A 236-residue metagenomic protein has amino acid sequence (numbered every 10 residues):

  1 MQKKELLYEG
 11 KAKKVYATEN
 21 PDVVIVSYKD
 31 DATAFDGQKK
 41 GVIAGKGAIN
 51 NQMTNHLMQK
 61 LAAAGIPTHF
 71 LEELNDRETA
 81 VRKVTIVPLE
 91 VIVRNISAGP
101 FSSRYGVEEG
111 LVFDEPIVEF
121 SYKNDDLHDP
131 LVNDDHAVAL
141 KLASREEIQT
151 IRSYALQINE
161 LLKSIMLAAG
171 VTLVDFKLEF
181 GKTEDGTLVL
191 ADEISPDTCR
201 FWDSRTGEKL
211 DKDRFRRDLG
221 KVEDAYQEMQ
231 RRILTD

Functional and structural regions predicted by a protein language model:
Q2-S121, I233: Active-site loop/lid in soluble adenylation, ligation, and acyl-transfer enzymes
Q38-A48, L131-Y154: Short histidine-centered catalytic/ligand-binding loop motif
E72-R77, M166-G181: A short glycine-rich, hydrophobically flanked beta-strand micro-motif that places a catalytic Asp/Glu for divalent metal
V93, L173-D192: Conserved metal-phosphate-binding beta-hairpin within the catalytic cores of diverse ATP-dependent phosphoryl-transfer
L111, E119-D129, V138-S144, K221 (+1 more regions): An exposed, glycine/acidic-rich loop-and-rim segment of catalytic or binding clefts
L111, P116-H128, N159-G170, S195-R200: Phosphate-binding core of ATP-grasp and ATP-grasp-like enzymes
L142-V174: A long amphipathic alpha-helix within ATP-dependent nucleotide-binding catalytic cores
I194-D236: C-terminal helix-cap and adjacent tail motif
